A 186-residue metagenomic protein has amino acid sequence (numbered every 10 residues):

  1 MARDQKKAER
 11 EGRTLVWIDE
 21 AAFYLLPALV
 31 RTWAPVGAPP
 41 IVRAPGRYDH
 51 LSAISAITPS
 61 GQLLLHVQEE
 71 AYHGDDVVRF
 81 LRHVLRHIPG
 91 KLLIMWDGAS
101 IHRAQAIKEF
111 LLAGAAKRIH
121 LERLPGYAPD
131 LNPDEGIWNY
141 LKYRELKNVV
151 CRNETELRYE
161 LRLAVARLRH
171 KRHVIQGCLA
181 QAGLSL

Functional and structural regions predicted by a protein language model:
M1-R82, Q181-A182, L186: Extended, low-complexity cationic-aromatic segments
E11-L15, L63, D134-L186: C-terminal anion-handling pockets and recognition modules
I18-A22, S55, L81, W96-A99 (+2 more regions): Short, conserved catalytic/metal-binding motifs centered on acidic residues
P27-R31, I107-K108, P133-G136: Short aromatic-enriched loop/helix-cap "lid" or pocket-rim segments at secondary-structure transitions that line
A38-G46, A113-P133, V149-V150: RNase H-like polynucleotidyl transferase catalytic core
A56-I57, H87, Y140: Conserved catalytic core of Hanks-type protein kinase domains
G74-E122: RNase H-like DDE/DDD metal-dependent nuclease/strand-transfer catalytic core used by mobile genetic elements
D97-G98, Q105, L121-L146, L157: RNase H-like two-metal-ion nuclease catalytic core shared by retroviral integrases and related mobile-element nucleases
